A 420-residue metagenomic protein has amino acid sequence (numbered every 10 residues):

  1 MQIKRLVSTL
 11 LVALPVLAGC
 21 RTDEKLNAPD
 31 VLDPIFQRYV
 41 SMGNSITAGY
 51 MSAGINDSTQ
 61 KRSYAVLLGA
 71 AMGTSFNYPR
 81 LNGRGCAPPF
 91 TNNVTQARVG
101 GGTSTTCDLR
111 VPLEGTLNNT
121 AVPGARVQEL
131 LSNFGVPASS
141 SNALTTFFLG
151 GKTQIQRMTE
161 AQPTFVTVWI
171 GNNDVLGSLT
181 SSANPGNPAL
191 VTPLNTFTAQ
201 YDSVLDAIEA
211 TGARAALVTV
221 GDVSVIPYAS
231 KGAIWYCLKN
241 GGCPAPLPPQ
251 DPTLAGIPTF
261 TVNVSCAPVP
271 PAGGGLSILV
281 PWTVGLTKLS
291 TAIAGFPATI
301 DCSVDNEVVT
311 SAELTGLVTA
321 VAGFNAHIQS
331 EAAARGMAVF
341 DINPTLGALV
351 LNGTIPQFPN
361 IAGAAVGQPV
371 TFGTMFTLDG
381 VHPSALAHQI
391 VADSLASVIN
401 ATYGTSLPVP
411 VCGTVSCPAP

Functional and structural regions predicted by a protein language model:
M1-A18: Sec-dependent bacterial lipoprotein signal peptides
L14-R38, Y403-P420: Bacterial Sec-dependent N-terminal signal peptides
Y39-A53: Catalytic nucleophile-elbow at a beta strand-turn-alpha helix junction centered on a G-D-S/GDSL motif, marking
S45-G49, T74, G83-C86, V127 (+4 more regions): Solvent-exposed loop/turn segments at secondary-structure junctions within structured extracellular/periplasmic domains
I55-S203, A229, C412, S416-C417: Conserved SGNH/GDSL esterase-like catalytic core that processes O-acyl groups on lipids and polysaccharides
Y64-L68, A364-P420: Histidine-centered active-site loop/cap adjacent to the catalytic His in serine esterases/O-acetyl transfer systems
R157-A161, Q200-L217, A320-D341: A structural motif corresponding to the C-terminal end of an alpha-helix and its immediate exit/capping segment
S230-T319, G323-V381: Mobile gating loops/cap/lid regions near enzyme active sites that modulate substrate access
